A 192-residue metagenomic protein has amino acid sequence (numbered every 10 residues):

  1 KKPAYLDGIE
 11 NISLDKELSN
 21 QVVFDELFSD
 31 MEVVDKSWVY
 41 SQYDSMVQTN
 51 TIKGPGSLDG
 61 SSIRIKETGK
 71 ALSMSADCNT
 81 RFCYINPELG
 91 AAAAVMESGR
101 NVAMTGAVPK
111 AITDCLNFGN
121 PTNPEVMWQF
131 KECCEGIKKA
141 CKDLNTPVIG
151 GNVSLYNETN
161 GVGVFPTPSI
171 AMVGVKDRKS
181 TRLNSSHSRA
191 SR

Functional and structural regions predicted by a protein language model:
K1-R182, R192: Glycine/proline-enriched, intrinsically flexible loops and inter-domain linkers
S186-A190: Hydrophobic topology marker
